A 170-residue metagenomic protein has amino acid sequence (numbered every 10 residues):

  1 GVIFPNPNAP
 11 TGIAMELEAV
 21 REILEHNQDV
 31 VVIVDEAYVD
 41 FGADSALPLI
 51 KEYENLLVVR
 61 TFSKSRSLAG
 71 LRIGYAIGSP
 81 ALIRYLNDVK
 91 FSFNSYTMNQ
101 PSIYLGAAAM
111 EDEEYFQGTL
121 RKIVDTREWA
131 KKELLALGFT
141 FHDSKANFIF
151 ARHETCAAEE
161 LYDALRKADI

Functional and structural regions predicted by a protein language model:
G1-P7, V34, D143-K145: Short beta-strands and strand-loop turn motifs
P5, I77, R152: Conserved residues at the C-terminal ends of beta-strands
N8-T11, S92-F93, F150-A151: Short histidine/acidic/glycine/proline-rich micro-motifs that form metal- and phosphate-coordinating active-site loops
P10-V32, E36-L68: Active-site pre-lysine segment of PLP-dependent enzymes
N55-L135, F139-H142: PLP-dependent aminotransferase class I/II
V124, L135-A168: Conserved PLP-binding catalytic core of the aspartate aminotransferase-like
